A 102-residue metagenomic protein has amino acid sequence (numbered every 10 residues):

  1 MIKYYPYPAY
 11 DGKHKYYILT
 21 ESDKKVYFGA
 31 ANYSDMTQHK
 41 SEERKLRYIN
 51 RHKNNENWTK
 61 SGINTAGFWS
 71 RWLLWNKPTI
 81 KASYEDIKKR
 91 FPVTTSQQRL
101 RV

Functional and structural regions predicted by a protein language model:
M1-V102: Arg/Lys-rich, low-complexity, intrinsically disordered basic segments
